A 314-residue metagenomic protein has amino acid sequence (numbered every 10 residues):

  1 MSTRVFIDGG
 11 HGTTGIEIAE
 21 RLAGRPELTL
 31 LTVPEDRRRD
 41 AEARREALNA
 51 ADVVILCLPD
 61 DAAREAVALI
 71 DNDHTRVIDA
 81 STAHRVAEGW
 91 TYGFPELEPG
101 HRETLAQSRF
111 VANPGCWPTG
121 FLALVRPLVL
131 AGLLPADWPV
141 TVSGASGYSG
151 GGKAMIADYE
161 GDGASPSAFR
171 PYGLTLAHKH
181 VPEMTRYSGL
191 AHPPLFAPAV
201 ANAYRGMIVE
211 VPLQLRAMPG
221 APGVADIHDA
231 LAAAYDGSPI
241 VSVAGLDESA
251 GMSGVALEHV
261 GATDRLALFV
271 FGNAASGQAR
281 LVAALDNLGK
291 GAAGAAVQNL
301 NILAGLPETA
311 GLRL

Functional and structural regions predicted by a protein language model:
M1-L174, F271-A274, A310: N-terminal Rossmann-like NAD(P) cofactor-binding subdomain of oxidoreductases, focused on the glycine-rich
H11-R45, P139, S143-G144, Y148-L281: C-terminal substrate-binding/catalytic lobe of Rossmann-fold NAD(P)-dependent oxidoreductases
R109-F110, S276-D286: Short FAD-binding loop at a beta-strand-to-alpha-helix junction that anchors the flavin cofactor in diverse
V111, A230, A296: PAPS/PAP-binding and catalytic site of the sulfotransferase fold
V200-N202, A284-G291: Glycine-rich phosphate/pyrophosphate-binding beta-alpha loops
A293-E308: Internal hydrophobic alpha-helix adjacent to the cofactor/substrate pocket in enzyme cavities
L312-L314: Short hydrophobic/aromatic patches at helix-to-coil boundaries
